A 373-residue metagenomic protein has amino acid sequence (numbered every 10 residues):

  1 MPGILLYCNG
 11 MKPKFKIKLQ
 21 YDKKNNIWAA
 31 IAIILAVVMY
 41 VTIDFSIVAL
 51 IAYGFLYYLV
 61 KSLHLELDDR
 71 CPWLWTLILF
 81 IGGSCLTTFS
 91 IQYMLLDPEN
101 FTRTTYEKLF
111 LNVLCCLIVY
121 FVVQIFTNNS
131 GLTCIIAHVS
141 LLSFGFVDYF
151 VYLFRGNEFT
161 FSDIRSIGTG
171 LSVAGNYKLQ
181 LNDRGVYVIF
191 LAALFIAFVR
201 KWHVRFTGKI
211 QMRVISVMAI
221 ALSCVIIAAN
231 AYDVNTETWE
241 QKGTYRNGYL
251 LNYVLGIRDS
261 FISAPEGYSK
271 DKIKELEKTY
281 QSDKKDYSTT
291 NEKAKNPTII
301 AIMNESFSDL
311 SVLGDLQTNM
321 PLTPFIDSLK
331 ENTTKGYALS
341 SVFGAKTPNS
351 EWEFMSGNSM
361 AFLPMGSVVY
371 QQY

Functional and structural regions predicted by a protein language model:
Y7-N9, F15-R246: Transmembrane and membrane-interface helices of multi-pass, inner-membrane envelope-modifying transferases
N230-Y373: Soluble catalytic regions of membrane-associated enzymes that act on cell-envelope and secretory-pathway components
